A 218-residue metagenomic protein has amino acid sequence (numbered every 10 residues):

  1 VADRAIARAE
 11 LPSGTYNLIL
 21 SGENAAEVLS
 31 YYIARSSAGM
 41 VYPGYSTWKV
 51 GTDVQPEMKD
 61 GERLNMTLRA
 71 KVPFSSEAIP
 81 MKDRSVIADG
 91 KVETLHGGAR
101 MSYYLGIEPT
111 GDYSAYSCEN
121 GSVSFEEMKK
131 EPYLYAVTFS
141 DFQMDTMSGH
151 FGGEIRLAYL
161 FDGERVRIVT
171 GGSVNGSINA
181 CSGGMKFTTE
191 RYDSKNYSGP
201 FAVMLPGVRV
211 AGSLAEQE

Functional and structural regions predicted by a protein language model:
V1-S36: Internal alpha/beta scaffold segment
E10, M40, A78-I79: Short, contiguous, pocket-lining structural segments that sit at or immediately flank catalytic/ligand-binding sites
A34-K59: Amphipathic alpha-helical
T52-E218: Dual-mode signal for accessory low-complexity, basic/Gly-rich regions
